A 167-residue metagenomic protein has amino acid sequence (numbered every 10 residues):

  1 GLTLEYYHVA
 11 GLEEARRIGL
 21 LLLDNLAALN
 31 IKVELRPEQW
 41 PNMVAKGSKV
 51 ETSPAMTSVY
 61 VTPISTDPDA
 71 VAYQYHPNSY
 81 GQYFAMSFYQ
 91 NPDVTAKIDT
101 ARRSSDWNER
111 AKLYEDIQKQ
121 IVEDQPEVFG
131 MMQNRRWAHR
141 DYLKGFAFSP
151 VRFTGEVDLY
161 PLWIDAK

Functional and structural regions predicted by a protein language model:
G1-A10, V33-R36, A55-S58: Short, well-ordered beta-strand elements
L2, L29-I31, P126: Envelope-exposed proteins and targeting segments
A10-D24, P41-K167: Detector for C-terminal structural segments
A27-M43: Short, well-structured beta-strand/strand-turn elements
